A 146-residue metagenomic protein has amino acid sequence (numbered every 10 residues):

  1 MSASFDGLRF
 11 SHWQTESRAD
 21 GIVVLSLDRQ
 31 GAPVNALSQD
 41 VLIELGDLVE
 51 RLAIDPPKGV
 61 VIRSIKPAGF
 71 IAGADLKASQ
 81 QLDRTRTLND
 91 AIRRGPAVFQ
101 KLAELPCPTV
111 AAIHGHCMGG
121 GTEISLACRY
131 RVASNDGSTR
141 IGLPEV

Functional and structural regions predicted by a protein language model:
M1-I65, Q100: Conserved CoA-thioester-binding segment of acyl-CoA-metabolizing enzymes
S26-G31, Q80-D83, E145: Short, histidine-centered active-site or binding-site loop motifs used for metal coordination, general acid-base
L37-S38, A74, D83, E145: Short, flexible helix/strand-to-coil boundary loops that buttress conserved ligand/catalytic motifs in alpha/beta
Q39-D40, D75-A78, I124-A127: Short, glycine/charged-enriched secondary-structure capping and boundary segments
D55, S64-V98, C117: Glycine- (often His-adjacent) and acidic-residue-rich active-site loop that binds/positions the CoA thioester
V60, D75, G142: Rossmann-like NAD(H)/NADP(H) cofactor-binding core
P96-V146: Glycine-rich beta-to-alpha active-site loop
